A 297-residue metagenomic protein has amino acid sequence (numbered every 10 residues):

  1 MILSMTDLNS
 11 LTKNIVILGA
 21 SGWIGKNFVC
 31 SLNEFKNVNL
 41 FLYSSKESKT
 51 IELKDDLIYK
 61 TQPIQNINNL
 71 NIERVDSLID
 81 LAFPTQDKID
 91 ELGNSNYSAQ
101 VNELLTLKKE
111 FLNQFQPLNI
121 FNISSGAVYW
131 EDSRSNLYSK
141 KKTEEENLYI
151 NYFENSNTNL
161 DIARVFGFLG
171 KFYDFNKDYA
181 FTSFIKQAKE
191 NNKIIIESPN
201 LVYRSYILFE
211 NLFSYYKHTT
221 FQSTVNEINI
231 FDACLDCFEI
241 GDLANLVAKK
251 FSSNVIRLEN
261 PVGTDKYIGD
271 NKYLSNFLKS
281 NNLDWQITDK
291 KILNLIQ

Functional and structural regions predicted by a protein language model:
D7, I15-E34: N-terminal Rossmann NAD(P)H-binding glycine-rich loop of SDR-like oxidoreductase domains
L18, Y43, L81, I120-G126 (+1 more regions): SDR active-site strand-loop-helix element
I58-A99, W130-D132: NAD(P)H-binding glycine-rich loop region in Rossmannoid oxidoreductase-like domains and their noncatalytic homologs
E73-D76, I89-I120, N147-L148: NAD(P)-cofactor binding segment of oxidoreductase domains
P84-Q86, S125-W130, N136, F166-F172: Active-site segment of SDR-like NAD(P)-dependent oxidoreductases
N102-S139, D161: Conserved Rossmann-fold NAD(P)-dependent oxidoreductase catalytic core, especially the SDR/UDP-sugar
S139, T143, I150-R204, F209-S214: NAD(P)-dependent short-chain dehydrogenase/reductase
N192, I196-Q297: C-terminal substrate-binding subdomain of Rossmann-fold SDR/epimerase-dehydratase oxidoreductases
